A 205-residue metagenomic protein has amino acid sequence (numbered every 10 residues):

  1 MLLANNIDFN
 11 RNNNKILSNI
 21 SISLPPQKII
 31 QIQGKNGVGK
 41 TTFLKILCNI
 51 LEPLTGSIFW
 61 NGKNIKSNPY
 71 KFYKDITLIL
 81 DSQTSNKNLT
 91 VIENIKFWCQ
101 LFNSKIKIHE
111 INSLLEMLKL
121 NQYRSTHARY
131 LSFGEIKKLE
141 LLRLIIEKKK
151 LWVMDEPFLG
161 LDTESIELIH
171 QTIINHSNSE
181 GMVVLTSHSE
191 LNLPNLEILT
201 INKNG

Functional and structural regions predicted by a protein language model:
C48: Helix-to-loop junction immediately C-terminal to a conserved catalytic motif
G56-S67, K71-F72: Conserved ABC transporter NBD signature motif
S82, K87-N103: Q-loop/switch helix immediately C-terminal to the Walker
K96, I108-Y123: Conserved ABC ATPase "signature" region
H127-G134: Conserved ABC ATPase signature
L141, E180: Hydrophobic anchor residue at the start of the ABC signature
W152-E156, L161: Catalytic Walker B motif of ABC-type/P-loop ATPase nucleotide-binding domains
